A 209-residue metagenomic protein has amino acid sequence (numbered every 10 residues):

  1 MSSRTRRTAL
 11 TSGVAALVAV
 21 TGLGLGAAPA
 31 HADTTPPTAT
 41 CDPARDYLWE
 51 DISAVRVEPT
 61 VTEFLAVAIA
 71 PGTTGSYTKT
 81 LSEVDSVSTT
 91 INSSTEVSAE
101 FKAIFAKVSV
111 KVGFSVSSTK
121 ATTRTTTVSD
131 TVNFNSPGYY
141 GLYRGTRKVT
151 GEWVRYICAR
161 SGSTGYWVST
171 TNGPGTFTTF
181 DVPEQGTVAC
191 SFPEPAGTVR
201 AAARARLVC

Functional and structural regions predicted by a protein language model:
M1-A32: Secretory targeting and sorting signals
S3-R6, T78, Y143-T146, V199: Short, intrinsically disordered low-complexity segments
A9, D33-T35, N135, Y139: Generic low-polarity alpha-helical segments
L10, L17, L23-L25, L48 (+4 more regions): Generic detector of leucine side chains in alpha-helical contexts
A15-G24, R45, I91-F101, V108-V110 (+5 more regions): Hydrophobic alpha-helical membrane segments, chiefly transmembrane helices and signal peptide h-regions, characterized
H31-T90, R155-T178, G186-C209: Deployable pore-forming modules of oligomeric membrane-permeabilizing proteins
P71-S136: Membrane-insertion modules used to breach or fuse lipid bilayers
S117-P174: Membrane pore-forming effector domains from diverse proteins
